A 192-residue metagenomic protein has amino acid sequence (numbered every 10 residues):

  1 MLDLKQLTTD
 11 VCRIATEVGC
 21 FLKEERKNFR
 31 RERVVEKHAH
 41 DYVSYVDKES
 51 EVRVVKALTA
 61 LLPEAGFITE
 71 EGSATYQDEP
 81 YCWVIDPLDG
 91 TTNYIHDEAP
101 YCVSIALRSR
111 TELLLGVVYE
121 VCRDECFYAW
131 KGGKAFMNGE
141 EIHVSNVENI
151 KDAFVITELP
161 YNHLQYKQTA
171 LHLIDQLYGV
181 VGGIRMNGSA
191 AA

Functional and structural regions predicted by a protein language model:
M1-L88: N-terminal subdomain of lithium-sensitive/metallo-dependent phosphomonoesterases centered on the IMPase/IPPase/PAP
R30-V35, A135, G182-R185: Short secondary-structure junctions
V34-V35, T59, S73-T75, V118 (+2 more regions): Short secondary-structure boundary/capping segments
Q77-F136: DPxDG-like acidic metal-binding loop motif
L113, E141-H143: Short, solvent-exposed loop/turn motifs
H143-A192: An extended, acidic
